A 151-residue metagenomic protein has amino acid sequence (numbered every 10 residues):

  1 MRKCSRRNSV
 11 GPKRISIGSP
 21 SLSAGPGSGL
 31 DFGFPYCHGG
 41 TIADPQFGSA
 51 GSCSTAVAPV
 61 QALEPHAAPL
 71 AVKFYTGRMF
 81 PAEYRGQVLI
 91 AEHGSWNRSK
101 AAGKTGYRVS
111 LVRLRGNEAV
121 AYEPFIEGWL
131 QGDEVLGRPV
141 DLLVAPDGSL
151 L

Functional and structural regions predicted by a protein language model:
M1-I126, Q131-G137, A145-D147, L151: Beta-propeller domain segments
